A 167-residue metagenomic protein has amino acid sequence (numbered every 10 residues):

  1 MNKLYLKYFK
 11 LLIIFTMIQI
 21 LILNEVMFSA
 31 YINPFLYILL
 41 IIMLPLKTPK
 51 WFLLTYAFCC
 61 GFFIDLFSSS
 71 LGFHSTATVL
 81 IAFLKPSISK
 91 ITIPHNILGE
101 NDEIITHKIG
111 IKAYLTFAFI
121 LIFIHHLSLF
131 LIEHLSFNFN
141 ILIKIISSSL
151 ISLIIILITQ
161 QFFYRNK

Functional and structural regions predicted by a protein language model:
M1-K167: Terminal, non-globular segments
